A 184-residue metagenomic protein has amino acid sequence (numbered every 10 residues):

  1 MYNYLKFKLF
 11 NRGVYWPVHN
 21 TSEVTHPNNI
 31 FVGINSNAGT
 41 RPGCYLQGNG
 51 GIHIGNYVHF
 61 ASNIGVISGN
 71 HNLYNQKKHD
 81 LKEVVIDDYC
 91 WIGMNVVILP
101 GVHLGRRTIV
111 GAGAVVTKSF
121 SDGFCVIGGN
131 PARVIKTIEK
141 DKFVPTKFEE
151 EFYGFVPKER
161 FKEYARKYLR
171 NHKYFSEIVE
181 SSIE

Functional and structural regions predicted by a protein language model:
M1-S68, L73, D88-Y89, V96 (+2 more regions): Domain-scale signature associated with acetyltransferase and cell-envelope carbohydrate enzymes
G55-N56, I86-D88, H103-R107, F120-F124: Structural motif
N70, Q76, V102, F120 (+1 more regions): Conserved catalytic-core motifs of eukaryotic protein kinase domains, centered on the activation segment
K78-I86: Glycine-rich NAD(P)-binding loop of Rossmann-like domains
W91, I109, V126-G128: Short-chain dehydrogenase/reductase
V96-I109, A114-S119: Beta-rich strand-turn-strand
